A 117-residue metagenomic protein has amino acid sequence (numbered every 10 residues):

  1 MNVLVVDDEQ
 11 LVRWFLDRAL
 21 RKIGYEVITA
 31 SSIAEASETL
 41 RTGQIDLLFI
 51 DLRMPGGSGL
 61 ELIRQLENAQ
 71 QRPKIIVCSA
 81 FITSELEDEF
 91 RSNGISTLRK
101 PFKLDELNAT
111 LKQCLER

Functional and structural regions predicted by a protein language model:
R13, P55: The feature encodes the CheY-like receiver
W14-K22: Charged docking surfaces used in two-component/phosphorelay signaling
T29-L47: Acidic, metal-coordinating helix/loop segments flanking the phosphotransfer/catalytic sites of two-component signaling
S32, S58-E61: Acidic catalytic/metal-coordinating carboxylates
E38, L60-R72: Short amphipathic alpha-helix used as the core "switch/output" element in two-component signaling
D51: Active-site residues of response regulator receiver
E85, F102-K112: C-terminal output helix
